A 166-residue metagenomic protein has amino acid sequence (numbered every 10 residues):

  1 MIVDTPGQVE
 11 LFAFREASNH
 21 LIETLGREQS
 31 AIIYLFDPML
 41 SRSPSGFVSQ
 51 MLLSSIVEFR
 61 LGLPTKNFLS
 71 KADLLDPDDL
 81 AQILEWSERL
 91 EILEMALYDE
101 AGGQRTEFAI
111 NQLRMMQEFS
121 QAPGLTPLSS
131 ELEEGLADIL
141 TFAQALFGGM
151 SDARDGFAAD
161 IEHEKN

Functional and structural regions predicted by a protein language model:
M1-V3: Conserved G1/Walker A P-loop phosphate-binding module
T5, A13-S41, L53-N67: Inter-motif core of Ras-like GTPase G domains
Q8, S41, L74: Residues immediately C-terminal
E10, Y34-M39, V48, F59 (+1 more regions): Core catalytic machinery and nucleic-acid-binding channels of phosphodiester-processing enzymes
E10-E16, S43-G46, D78-D79: Conserved ATPase-coupling elements of RecA-like P-loop NTPase cores
E16-H20, G46-F47, R105-R114: Charged, surface-exposed interaction regions in soluble eukaryotic proteins
S54, L61-P64, K71-F157: Canonical P-loop GTPase G-domain recognition
D155-N166: A short, charged, Gly/Pro-tolerant segment at domain boundaries
